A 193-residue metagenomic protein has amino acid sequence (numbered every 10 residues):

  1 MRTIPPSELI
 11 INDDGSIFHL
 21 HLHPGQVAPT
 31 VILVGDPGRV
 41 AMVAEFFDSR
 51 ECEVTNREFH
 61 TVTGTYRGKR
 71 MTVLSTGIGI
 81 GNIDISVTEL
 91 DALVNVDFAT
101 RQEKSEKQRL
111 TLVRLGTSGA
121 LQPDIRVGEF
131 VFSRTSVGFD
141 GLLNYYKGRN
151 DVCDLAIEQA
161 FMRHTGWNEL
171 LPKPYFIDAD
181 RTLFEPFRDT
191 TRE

Functional and structural regions predicted by a protein language model:
R2-T190: Metabolite-binding pocket within alpha/beta catalytic cores that recognizes anionic/polar moieties
E193: Short catalytic/ligand-gating loop segments at beta-alpha or beta-beta junctions within enzyme catalytic domains
